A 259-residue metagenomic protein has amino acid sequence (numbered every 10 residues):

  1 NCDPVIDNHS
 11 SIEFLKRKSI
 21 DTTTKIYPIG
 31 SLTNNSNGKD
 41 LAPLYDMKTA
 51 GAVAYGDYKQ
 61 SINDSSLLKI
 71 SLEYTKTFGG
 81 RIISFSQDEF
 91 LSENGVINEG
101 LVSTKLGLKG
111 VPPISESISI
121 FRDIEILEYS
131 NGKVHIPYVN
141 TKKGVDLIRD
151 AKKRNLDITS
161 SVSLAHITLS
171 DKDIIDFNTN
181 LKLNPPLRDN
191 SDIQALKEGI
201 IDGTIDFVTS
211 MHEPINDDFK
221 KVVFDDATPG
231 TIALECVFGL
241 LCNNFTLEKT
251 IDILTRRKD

Functional and structural regions predicted by a protein language model:
N1-I20: Metal-associated gating/positioning segment near the N- to mid-region
P4-V5, S36, K143-V145, I167-L169 (+1 more regions): Flexible loop/turn segments at secondary-structure boundaries
T22, F78, N244-L247: Short glycine/proline-enriched coil/turn segments at helix->beta-strand junctions
G30-N37: Active-site beta->alpha loop and helix N-cap motifs at the rims of alpha/beta catalytic domains
S31, S161, M211: Active-site glycine-centered loops adjacent to acidic/histidine catalytic or metal-binding residues that shape
K39-V208: Histidine/acidic residue-rich metal-binding segments in metalloenzymes
K105-N131, I201, F207-V208, E213-D259: His/Asp/Glu-enriched, well-ordered alpha-helical/loop segment that forms or immediately abuts the divalent-metal
